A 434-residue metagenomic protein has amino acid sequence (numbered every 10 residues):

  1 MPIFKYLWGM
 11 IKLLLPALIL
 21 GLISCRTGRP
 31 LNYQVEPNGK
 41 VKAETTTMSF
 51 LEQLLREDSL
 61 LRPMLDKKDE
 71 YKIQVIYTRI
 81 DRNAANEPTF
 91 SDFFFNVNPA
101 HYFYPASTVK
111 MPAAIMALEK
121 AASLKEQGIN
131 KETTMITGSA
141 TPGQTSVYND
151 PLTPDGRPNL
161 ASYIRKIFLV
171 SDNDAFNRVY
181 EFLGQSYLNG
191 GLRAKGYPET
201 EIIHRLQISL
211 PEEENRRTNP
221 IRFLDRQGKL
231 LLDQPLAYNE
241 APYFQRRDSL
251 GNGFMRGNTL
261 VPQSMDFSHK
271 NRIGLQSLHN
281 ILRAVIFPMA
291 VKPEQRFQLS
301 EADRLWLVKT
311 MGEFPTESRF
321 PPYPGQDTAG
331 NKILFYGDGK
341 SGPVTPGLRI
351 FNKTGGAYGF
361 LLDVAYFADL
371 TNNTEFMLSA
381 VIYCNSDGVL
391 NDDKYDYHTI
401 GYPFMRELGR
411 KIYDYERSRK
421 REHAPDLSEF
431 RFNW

Functional and structural regions predicted by a protein language model:
M1-N38: Bacterial Sec-dependent N-terminal signal peptides
R26-S59, T259-W434: Structured C-terminal helix/loop/strand segments within mature extracytoplasmic catalytic/sensor domains
P30-H101: Beta-lactamase-like hydrolase cores
G39-D58, E70, S139-A140, Q144 (+1 more regions): Active-site-adjacent helix/loop patches that line small-molecule binding or acyl-intermediate pockets
E70-K72, F90-D92, N98-A100, Y104-V109 (+5 more regions): Extracytoplasmic
I76-D81, G128-N149, L183-G184, R205-E213 (+2 more regions): Acidic helix-start/capping segments at beta-turn-to-alpha-helix junctions
F103-I129, M135, L378: Active-site SXXK
I115-S123, L169, N173, N280-F287 (+2 more regions): Short glycine/serine- and small hydrophobic-enriched flexible loop segments
